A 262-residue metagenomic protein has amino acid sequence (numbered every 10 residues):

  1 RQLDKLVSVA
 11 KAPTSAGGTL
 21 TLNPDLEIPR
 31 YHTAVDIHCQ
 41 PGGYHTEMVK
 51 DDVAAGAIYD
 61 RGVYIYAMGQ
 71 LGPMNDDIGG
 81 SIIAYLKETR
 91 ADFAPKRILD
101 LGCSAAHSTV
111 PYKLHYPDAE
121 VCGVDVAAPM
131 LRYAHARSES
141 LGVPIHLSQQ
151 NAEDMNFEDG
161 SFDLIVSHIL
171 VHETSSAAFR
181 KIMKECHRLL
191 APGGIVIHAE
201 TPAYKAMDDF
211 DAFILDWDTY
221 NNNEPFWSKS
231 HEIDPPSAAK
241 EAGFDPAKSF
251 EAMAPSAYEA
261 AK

Functional and structural regions predicted by a protein language model:
R1-K50: N-terminal auxiliary segments of SAM/dcSAM-dependent transferases
I58, G72-A94: Conserved alpha-helix/loop element of class I SAM-dependent methyltransferases that forms part of the SAM/SAH-binding
A94-S104: Conserved class I S-adenosyl-L-methionine
L99, H107-D154: Class I SAM-dependent methyltransferase SAM/SAH-binding core
E153-I165: A short acidic, Gly/Pro-enriched loop at the edge of an enzyme's catalytic core that lines a small-molecule cofactor
D163-A177: A short SAM/SAH-binding and catalytic strip from SAM-dependent methyltransferases
R180-P192: A short glycine-rich, Lys/Arg-flanked "PGG" loop and its adjoining helix->strand segment in the class I
I197-M253: C-terminal alpha-helical "lid/dimerization" subdomain adjacent to the S-adenosyl-L-methionine
